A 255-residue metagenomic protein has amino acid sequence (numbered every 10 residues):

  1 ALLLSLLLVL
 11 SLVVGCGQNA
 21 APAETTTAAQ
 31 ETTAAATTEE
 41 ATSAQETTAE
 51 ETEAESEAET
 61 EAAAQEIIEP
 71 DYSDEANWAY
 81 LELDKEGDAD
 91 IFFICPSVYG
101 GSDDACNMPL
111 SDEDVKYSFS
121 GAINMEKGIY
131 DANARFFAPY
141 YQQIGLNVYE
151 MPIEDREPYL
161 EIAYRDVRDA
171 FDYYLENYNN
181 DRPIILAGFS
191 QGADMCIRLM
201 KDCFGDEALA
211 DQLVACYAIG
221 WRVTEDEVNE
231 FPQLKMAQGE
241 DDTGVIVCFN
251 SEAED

Functional and structural regions predicted by a protein language model:
L12-G15: C-terminal motif of bacterial Sec signal peptides marking the signal peptidase cleavage site
G17-N19: Bacterial signal peptide processing site
A21-E61: Low-complexity, Pro/Thr/Ser/Glu-rich flexible segments characteristic of extracytoplasmic/periplasmic regions
A23, E57-I123, G128: Flexible, membrane-associating and regulatory peripheral segments of lipid-active enzymes
D90-I94, F136-Y140, I185-L186, A215-A218 (+1 more regions): Structural recognition of the beta-strand scaffold that forms the well-ordered cores of secreted hydrolase catalytic
I94-P183: Active-site catalytic motif of lipid deacylating hydrolases and related acyltransferases
D166-N180, K201-D255: Surface cap/lid and interfacial helix-loop subdomains adjacent to catalytic sites that gate substrate access
G188-G192, C196: Gly/Ala-rich beta-loop-alpha elbow adjacent to hydrolase catalytic centers
